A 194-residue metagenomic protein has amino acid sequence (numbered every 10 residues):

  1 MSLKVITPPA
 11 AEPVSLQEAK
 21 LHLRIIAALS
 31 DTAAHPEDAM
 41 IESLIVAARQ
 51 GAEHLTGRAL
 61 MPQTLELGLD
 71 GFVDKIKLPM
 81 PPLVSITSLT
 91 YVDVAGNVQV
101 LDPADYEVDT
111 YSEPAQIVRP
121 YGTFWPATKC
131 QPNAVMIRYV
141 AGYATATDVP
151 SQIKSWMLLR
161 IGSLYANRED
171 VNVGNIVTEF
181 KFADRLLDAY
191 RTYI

Functional and structural regions predicted by a protein language model:
M1-I194: Divalent metal-cofactor coordination and adjacent catalytic microenvironments
